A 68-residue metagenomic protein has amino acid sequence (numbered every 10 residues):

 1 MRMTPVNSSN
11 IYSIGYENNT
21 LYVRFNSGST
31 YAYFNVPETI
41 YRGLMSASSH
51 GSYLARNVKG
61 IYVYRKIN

Functional and structural regions predicted by a protein language model:
M1-N68: Acidic/histidine-enriched, beta-strand-rich ligand/metal-binding domains
